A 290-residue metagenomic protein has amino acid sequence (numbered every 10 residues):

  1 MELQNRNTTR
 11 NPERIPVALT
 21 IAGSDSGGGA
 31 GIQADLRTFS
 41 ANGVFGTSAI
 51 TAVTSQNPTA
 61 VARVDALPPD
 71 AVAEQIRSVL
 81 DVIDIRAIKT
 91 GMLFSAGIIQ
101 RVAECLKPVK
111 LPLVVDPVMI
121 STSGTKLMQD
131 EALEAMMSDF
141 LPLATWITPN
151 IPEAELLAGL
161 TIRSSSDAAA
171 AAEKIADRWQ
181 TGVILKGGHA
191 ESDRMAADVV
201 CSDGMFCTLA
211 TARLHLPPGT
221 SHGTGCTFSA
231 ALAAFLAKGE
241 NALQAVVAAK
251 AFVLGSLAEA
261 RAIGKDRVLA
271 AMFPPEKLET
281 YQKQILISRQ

Functional and structural regions predicted by a protein language model:
E2-T20, L36-S123, P275-L278, I287: Conserved N-terminal subdomain of the carbohydrate kinase-like
N5-I15, G31, R194-T211: Acidic-glycine-rich active-site phosphate/pyrophosphate-binding loop
I15, R63-A66, L243-Q290: Charged C-terminal helix
P16-V17, I21-G27, C207-H222: Short pre-catalytic strand/loop immediately N-terminal to key active-site residues, enriched for Gly-Thr
T38, E155-L156, P218-A242: Short, small-residue alpha-helix embedded
N42-T47, F206-C207, F235-A249: Phosphate-handling active-site elements
D130-F206: Conserved phosphate/ATP/ADP-binding segment of small-molecule kinases
A168-A176, A210, N241-L257: Short, well-structured alpha-helical segments that form the helix of a local strand-helix-strand
